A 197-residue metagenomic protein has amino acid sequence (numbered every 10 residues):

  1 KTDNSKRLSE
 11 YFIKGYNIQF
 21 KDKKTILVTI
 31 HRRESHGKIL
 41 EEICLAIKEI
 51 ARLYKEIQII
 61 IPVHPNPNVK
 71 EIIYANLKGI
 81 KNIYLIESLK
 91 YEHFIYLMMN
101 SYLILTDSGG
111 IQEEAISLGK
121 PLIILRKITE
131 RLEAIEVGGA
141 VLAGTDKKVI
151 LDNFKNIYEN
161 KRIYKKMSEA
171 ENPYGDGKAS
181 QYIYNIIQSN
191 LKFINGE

Functional and structural regions predicted by a protein language model:
K1-K38, A143, I163: A nucleotide-sugar donor-handling region in carbohydrate enzymes
Q19, G79, Y96-L97: Structural alpha-helical scaffold elements that stabilize or flank donor/cofactor-binding regions in carbohydrate
D22-K24, C44-V63: A conserved nucleotide-sugar
H64-K81: Short, structured helix-loop element that forms part of the nucleotide-activated donor/catalytic region
K81-K90: Active-site donor-binding acidic/aromatic loop of nucleotide-activated sugar and phosphosugar transferases involved
Y96-I135: A donor-sugar binding/catalytic signature common to diverse glycosyltransferases and related nucleotide-sugar
R131-N156, S168-K178: Change "using UDP/GDP/dTDP sugars" to "using nucleotide sugars
E159-E197: C-terminal amphipathic helix plus adjacent low-complexity, charged tail appended to glycosyltransferase catalytic
